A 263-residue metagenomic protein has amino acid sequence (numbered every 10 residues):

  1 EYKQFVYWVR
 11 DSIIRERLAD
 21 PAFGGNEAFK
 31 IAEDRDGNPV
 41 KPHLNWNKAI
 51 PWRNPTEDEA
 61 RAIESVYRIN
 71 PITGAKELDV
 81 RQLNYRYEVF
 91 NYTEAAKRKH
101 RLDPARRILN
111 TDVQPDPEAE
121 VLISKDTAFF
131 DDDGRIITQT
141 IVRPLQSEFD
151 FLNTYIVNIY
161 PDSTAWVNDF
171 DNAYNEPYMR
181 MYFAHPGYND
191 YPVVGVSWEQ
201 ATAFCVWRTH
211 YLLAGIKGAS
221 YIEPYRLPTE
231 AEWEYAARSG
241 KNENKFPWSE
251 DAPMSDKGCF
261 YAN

Functional and structural regions predicted by a protein language model:
E1-R17, A22-F29, G195-A203, Y211 (+1 more regions): Extracellular/surface-associated beta-sandwich interaction domains
Y7-R106: Internal, charge-rich low-complexity segments
P51, E57, V66, E77 (+7 more regions): Functional-site microenvironments in short loops/helix caps that host divalent-cation chemistry
